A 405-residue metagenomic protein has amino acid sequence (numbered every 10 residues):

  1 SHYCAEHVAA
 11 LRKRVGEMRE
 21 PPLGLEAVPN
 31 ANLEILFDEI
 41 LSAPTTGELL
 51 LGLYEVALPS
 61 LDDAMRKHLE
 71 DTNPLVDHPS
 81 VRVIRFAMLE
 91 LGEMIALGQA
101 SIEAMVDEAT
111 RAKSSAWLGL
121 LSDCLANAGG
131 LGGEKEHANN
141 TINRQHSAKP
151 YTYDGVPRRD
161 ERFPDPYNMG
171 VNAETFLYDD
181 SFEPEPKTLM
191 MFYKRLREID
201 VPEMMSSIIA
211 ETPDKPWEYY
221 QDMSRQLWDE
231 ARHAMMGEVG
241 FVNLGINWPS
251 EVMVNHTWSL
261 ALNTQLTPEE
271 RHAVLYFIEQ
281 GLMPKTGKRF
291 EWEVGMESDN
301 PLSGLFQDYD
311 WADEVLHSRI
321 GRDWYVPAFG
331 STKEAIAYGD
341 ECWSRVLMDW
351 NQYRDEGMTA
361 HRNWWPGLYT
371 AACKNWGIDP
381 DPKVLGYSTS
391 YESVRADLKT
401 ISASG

Functional and structural regions predicted by a protein language model:
S1-G405: Non-heme di-metal
